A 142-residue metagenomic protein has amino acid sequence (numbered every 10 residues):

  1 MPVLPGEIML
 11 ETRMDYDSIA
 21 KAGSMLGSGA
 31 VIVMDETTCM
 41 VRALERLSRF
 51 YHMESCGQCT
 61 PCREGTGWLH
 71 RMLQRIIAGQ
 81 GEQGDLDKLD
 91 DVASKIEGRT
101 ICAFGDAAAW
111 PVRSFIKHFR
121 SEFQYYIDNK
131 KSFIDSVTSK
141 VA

Functional and structural regions predicted by a protein language model:
M1-A142: Redox cofactor-anchoring modules in respiratory/redox and cofactor-processing assemblies
